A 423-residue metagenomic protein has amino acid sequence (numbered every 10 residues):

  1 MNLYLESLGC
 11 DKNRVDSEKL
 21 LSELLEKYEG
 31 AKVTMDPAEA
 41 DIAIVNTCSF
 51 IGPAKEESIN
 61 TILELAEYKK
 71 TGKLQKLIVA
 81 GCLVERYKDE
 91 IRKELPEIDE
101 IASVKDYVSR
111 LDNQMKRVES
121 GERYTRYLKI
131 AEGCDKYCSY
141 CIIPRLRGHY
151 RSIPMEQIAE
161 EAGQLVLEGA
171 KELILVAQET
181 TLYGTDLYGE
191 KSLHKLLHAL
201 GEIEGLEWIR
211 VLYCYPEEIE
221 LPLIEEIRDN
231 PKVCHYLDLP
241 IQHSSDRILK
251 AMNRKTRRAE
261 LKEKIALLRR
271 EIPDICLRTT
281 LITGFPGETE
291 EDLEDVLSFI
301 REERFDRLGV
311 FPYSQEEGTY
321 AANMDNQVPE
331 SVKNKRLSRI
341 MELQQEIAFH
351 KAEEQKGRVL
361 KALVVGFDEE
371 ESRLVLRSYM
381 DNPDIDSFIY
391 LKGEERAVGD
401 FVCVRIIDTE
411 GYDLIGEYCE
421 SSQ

Functional and structural regions predicted by a protein language model:
M1-Y183, P222, L237, A259-R270 (+5 more regions): Proteins enriched for Cys/Gly/acidic motifs involved in redox and nucleic-acid/cofactor modification
S49-F50, R147-G148, L187-E190, K250-T256 (+1 more regions): Short glycine-enriched, charge-decorated loop/helix-capping segments at active-site entrances that position
K76-G81, R86, L167-E291, R301: Conserved SAM/AdoMet-binding glycine-rich loop
E119, E225-R228, I241, A352-E354 (+2 more regions): Replace "in large, NTP-powered and nucleic-acid-processing enzymes" with "in large, NTP-powered factors and other
I158, L175, V211, L239 (+6 more regions): Conserved, mostly hydrophobic/aromatic
A177, Y213, I241-H243, T279-T283 (+5 more regions): Active-site proximal loops enriched in glycine and acidic residues that flank catalytic Cys/His/Asp and coordinate
P312-N326: Aromatic/acidic polysaccharide-binding cleft in carbohydrate-active enzymes
N323-Q423: Terminal RNA-binding accessory module
